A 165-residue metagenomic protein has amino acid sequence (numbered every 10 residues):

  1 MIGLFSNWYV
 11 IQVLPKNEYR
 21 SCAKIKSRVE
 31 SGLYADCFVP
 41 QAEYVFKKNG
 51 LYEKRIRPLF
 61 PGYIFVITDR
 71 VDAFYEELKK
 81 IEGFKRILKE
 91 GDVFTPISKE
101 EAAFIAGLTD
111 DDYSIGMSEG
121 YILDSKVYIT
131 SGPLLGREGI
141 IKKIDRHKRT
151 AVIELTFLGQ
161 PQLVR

Functional and structural regions predicted by a protein language model:
M1-K126, V152-R165: Acidic-enriched and Gly/Ser
S6-N7, T130-E138: Short coil-to-beta-strand transition motifs
G132-L134, I144-R149: Short, conserved beta-turn/loop elements at beta-strand boundaries and strand-helix junctions
